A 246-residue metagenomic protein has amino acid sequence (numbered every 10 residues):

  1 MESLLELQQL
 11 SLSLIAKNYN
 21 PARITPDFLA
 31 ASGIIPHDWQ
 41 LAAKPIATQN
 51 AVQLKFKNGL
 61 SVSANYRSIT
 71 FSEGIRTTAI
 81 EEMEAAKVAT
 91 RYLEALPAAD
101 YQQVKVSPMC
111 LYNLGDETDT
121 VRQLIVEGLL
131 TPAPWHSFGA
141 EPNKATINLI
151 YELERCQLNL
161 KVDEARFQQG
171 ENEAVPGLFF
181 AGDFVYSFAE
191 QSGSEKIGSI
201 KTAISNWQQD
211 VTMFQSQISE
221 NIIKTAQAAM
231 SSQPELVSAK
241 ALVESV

Functional and structural regions predicted by a protein language model:
M1-I75: N-terminal low-complexity, intrinsically disordered segments
A16-N18, C110-Y112, F184-F188: Beta-strand elements of well-folded, non-transmembrane domains
N20-P26, I80-E82, D119, S192-K201: Short, conserved charged micro-motifs
A31-I35, V88-A99, W207-D210, F214-Q217 (+1 more regions): Conserved short hydrophobic interaction patches
L60-A79, A165-S205, Q209: Intrinsically disordered, low-complexity regulatory segments enriched in Ser/Thr/Pro and charged residues
R76-G115: Aromatic- and glycine-enriched beta-alpha-beta binding-site module
N113-D183: Aromatic/basic-lined ligand-recognition segments that form π-stacking hydrophobic pockets flanked by Lys/Arg to engage
F180-V246: Long, compositionally biased interface segments
